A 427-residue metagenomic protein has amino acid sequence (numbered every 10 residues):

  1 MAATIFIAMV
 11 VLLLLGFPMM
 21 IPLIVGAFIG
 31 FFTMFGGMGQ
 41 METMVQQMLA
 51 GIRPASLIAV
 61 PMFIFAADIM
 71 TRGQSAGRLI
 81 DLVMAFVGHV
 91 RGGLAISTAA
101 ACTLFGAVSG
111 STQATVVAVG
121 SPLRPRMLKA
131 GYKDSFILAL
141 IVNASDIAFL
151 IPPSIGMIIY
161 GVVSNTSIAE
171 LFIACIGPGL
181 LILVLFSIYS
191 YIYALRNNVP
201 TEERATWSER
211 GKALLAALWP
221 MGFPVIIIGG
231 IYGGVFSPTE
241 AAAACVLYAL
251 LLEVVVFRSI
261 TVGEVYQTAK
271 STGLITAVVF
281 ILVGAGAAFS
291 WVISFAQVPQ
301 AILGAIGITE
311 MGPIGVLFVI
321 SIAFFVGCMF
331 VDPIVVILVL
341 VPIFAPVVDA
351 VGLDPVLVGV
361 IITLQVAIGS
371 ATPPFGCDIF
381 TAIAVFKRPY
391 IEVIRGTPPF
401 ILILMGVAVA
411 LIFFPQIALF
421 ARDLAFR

Functional and structural regions predicted by a protein language model:
M1-R427: Alpha-helical transmembrane segments of multi-pass membrane transport proteins
